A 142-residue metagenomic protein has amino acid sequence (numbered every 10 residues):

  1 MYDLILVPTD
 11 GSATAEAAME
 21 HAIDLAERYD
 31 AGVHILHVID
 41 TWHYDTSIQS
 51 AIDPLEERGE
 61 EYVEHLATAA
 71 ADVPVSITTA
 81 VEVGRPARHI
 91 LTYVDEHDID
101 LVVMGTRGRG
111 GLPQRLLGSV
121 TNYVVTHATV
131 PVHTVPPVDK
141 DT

Functional and structural regions predicted by a protein language model:
M1-A13, H127-T142: Intrinsically disordered or low-complexity boundary/linker segments at protein termini and domain junctions
D3-T46: Small/aliphatic-rich secondary-structure junction motif
L36, T78-E82, H133: General small-molecule cofactor/ligand-binding pocket signal
H37-V38, G105-R107, P136-P137: Short secondary-structure boundary segments
S50-Y62: A short acidic, glycine-rich active-site loop that binds or catalyzes chemistry on phosphate/adenosine moieties
A51-P54, E96-H97, V120-T121: Short, hinge-like loop/turn segments at secondary-structure boundaries
A71-V102, D139-T142: Structural beta-alpha unit
M104-T126, D141-T142: Glycine-rich, Arg-bearing micro-motifs that act as flexible, cationic patches
